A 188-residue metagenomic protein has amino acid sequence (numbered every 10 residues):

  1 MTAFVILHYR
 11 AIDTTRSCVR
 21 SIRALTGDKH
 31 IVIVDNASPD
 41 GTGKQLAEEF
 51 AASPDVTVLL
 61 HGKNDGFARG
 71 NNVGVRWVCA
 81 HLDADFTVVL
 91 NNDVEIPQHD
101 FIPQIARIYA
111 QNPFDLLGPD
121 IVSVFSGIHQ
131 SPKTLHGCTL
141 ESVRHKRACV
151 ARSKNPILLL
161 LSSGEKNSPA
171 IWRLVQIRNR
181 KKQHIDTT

Functional and structural regions predicted by a protein language model:
I6-S17, A37: Active-site beta-to-alpha loop of glycosyltransferases that engages the nucleotide-sugar donor
T14, D40-E49: Acidic helix N-cap motif at the loop->helix transition within catalytic regions of sugar-transfer enzymes
R20-K29: Short, acidic, metal-binding catalytic loop of nucleotide-sugar glycosyltransferases
D28-A37, T57-H61: Short beta-strand/loop segment that forms part of the nucleotide-sugar
D35-K44, K63, E95: A conserved acidic beta->alpha catalytic loop
H61-H81: Glycine-rich, basic loop-to-helix element that forms the pyrophosphate-binding segment of sugar-nucleotide handling
L82-E95: Short beta-strand-to-loop acidic/aromatic patch adjacent to the donor-nucleotide binding site
E95-P132, C138-E141: Conserved donor NDP-sugar-binding/catalytic core segment of glycosyltransferases
